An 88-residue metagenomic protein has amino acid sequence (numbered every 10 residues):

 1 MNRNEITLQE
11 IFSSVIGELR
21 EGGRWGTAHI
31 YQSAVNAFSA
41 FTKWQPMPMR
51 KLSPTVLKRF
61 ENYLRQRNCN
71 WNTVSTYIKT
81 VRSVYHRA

Functional and structural regions predicted by a protein language model:
M1-E5: Accessory, often N-terminal, substrate/partner-engagement and coupling regions that sit outside the core NTP/cofactor
Q9-E10: Edge strands and adjacent loops of beta-rich recognition modules
S13-G26, V35-A88: N-terminal core-binding DNA-recognition domain of tyrosine recombinases/integrases
